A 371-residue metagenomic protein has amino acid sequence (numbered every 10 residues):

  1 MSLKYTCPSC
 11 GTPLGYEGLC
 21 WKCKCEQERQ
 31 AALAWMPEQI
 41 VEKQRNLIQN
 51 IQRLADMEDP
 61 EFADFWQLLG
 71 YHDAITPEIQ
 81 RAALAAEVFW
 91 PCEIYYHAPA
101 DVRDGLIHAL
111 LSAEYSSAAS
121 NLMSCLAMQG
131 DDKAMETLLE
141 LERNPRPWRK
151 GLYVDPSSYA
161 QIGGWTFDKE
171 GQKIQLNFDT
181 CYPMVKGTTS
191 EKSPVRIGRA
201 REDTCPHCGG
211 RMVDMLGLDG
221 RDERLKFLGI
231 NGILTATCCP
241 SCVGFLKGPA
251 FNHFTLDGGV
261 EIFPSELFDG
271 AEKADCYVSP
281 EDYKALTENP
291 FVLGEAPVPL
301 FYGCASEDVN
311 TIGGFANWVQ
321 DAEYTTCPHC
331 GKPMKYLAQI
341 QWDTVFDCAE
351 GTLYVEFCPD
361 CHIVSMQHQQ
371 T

Functional and structural regions predicted by a protein language model:
S2-T371: Preference for intrinsically disordered or flexible, low-complexity segments and adjacent hinge/connector residues
